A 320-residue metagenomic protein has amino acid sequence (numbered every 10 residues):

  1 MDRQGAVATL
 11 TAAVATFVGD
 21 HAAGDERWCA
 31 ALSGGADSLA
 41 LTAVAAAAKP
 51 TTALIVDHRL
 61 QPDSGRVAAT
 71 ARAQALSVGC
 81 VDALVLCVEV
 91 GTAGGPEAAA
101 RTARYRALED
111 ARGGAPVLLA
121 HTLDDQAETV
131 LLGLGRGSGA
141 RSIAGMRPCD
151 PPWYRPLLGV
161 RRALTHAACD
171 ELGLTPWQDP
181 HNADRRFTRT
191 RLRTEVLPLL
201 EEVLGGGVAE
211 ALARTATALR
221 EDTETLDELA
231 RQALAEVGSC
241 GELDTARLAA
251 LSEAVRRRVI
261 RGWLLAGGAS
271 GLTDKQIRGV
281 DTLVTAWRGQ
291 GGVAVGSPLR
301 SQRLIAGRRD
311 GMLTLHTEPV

Functional and structural regions predicted by a protein language model:
M1-T194: Core alpha/beta nucleotide-donor-binding catalytic domains of modification enzymes
D2-D37, V56-H58, C87-V90, A103 (+2 more regions): AMP-forming adenylation/ATP pyrophosphatase catalytic core
L108-A111, L200, W263, L315: Enrichment for repetitive, rod-forming helical segments
T122-G279: Flexible helical/loop "lid" subdomain adjacent to adenine-nucleotide binding pockets
